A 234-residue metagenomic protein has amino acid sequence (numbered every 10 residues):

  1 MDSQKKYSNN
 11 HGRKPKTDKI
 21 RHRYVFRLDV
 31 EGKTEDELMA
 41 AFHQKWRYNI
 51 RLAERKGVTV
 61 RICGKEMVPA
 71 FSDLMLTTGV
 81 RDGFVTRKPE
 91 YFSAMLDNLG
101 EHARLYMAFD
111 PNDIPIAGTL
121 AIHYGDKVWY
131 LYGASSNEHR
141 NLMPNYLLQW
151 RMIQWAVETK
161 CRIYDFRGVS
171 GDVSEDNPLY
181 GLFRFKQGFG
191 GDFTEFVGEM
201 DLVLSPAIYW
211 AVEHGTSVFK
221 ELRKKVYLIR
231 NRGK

Functional and structural regions predicted by a protein language model:
D2-N141: A conserved beta-strand-loop-helix scaffold within acyl/acetyltransferase catalytic domains
N10-E35, I163-K234: Active-site/acyl-donor-binding loops of N-acyltransferases
T59, L74, R81, P89-L96 (+5 more regions): Short, surface-exposed, charged/polar-biased interaction segments
S93-D97, E101-W210: Aromatic (often tryptophan-rich) hydrophobic motifs at membrane interfaces
